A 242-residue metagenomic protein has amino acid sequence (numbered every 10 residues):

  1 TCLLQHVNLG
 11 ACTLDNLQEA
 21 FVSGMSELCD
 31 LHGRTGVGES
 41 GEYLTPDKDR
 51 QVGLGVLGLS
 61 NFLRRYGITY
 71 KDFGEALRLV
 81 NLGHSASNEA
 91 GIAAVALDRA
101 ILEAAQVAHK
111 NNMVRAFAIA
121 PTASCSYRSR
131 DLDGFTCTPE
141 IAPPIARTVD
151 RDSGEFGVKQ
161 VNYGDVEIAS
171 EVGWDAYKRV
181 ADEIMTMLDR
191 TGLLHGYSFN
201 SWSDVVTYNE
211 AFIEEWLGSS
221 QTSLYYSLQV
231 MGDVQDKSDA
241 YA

Functional and structural regions predicted by a protein language model:
T1-A242: Long, C-terminal-biased catalytic regions of enzyme "large/alpha" subunits
